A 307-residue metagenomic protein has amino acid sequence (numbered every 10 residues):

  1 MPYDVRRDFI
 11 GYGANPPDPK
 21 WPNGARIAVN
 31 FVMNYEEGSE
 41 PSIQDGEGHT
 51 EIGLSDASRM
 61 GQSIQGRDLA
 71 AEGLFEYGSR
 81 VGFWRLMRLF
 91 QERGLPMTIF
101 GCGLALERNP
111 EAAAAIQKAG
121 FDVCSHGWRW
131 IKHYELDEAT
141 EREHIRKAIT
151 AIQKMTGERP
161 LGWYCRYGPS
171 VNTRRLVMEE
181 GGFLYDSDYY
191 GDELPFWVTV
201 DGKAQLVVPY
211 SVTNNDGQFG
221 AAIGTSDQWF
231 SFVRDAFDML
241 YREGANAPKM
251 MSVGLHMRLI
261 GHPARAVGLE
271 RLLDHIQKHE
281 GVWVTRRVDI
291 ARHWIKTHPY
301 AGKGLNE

Functional and structural regions predicted by a protein language model:
P2-L206, F230-V253, L259-E307: Catalytic alpha-helical scaffold of carbohydrate-active enzymes acting on polysaccharides/glycoconjugates
E193-P195, V208-Q228: Positively charged, amphipathic and often flexible ligand-engagement surfaces
